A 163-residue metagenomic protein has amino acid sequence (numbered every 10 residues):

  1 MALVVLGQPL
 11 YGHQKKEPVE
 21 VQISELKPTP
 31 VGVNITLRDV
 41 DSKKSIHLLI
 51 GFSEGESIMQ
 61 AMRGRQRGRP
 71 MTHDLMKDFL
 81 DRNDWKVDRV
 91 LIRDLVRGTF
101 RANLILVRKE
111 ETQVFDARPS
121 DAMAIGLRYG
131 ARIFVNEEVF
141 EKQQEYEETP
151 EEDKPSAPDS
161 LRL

Functional and structural regions predicted by a protein language model:
M1-L6: Bacterial N-terminal signal peptides
Q8-G12: Sec/Tat signal peptide C-region and signal peptidase I cleavage site
H13-L163: Divalent-cation
